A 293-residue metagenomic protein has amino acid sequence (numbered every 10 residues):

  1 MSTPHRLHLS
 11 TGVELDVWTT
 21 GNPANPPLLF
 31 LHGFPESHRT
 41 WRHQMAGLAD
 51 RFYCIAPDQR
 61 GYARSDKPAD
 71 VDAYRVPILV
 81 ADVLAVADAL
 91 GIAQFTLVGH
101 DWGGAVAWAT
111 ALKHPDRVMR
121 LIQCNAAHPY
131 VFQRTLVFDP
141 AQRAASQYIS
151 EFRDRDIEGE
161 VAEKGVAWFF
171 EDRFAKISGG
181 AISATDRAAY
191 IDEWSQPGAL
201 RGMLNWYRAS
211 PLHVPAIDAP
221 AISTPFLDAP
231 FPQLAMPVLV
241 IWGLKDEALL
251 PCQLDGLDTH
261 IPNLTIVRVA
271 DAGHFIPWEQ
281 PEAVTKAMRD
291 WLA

Functional and structural regions predicted by a protein language model:
M1-L28, A49-Y53, I92, P262 (+1 more regions): Alpha/beta-hydrolase fold catalytic core
S2, L15, P27, Y62-V98 (+4 more regions): Flexible "cap/lid" subdomain of the alpha/beta-hydrolase fold that forms the substrate-access gate
L9, Q59, A126, D271: Active-site donor-binding loop signature of nucleotide-sugar glycosyltransferases
D16-D66, V86: Conserved HGGG/HGGXW glycine-rich cap/lid loop of the alpha/beta-hydrolase fold
S37, A199, V284: Short phosphate-engaging motifs
S37-H38, A105, A272-G273: A short, glycine- and basic residue-enriched loop/turn that sits immediately adjacent to a domain's principal
A272-P281, T285: Catalytic histidine-centered segment of alpha/beta-hydrolase-like enzymes
